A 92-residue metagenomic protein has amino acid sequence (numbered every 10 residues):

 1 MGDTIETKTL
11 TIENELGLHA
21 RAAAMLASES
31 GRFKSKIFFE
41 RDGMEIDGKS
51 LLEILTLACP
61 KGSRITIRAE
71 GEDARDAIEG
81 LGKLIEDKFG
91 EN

Functional and structural regions predicted by a protein language model:
G2, S28, D76-G80: Long, contiguous binding/interaction regions
D3-T9, R64-T66: Intrinsic-disorder/low-complexity, polar/charged segments enriched in Ser/Thr/Lys/Arg/Asp/Glu/Gln
T7, T11-E15, E70-E72: Intrinsic disorder
T11-L52, T56-K61: Compact, glycine-rich, soluble single-domain proteins
P60-N92: C-terminal structural segments of small proteins and small subunits
